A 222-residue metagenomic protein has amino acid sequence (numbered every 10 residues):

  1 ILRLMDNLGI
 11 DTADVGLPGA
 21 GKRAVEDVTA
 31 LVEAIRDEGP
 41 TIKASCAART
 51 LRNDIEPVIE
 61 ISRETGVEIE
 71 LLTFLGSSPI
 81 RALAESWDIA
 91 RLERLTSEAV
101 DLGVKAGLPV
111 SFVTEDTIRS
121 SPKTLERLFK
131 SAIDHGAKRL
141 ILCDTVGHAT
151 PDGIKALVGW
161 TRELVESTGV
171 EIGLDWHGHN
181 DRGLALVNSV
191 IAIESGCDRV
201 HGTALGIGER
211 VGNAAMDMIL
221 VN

Functional and structural regions predicted by a protein language model:
I1-N222: Catalytic cores and adjacent flexible loops of soluble metabolic enzymes that perform enolate/carbanion chemistry on
